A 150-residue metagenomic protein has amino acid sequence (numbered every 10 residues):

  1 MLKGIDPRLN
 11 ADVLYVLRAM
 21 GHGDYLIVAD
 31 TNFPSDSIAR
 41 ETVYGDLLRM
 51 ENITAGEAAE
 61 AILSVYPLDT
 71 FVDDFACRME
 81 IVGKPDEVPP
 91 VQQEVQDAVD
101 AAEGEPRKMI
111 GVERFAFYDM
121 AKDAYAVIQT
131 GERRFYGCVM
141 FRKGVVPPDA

Functional and structural regions predicted by a protein language model:
M1-E51: Long, hydrophobic N-terminal alpha-helical segment
G4, R8-D12, G21, I53-E57 (+4 more regions): Conserved active-site and cofactor/substrate-binding residues in soluble primary-metabolism enzymes
G4, T70, V145-P147: Conserved phosphate- and dinucleotide-binding cores of soluble alpha/beta proteins, encompassing both enzyme active
V16, M20-G23, A61-D69, E94 (+2 more regions): Change "in soluble alpha/beta enzymes" to "in soluble alpha/beta proteins
E41-D73: A phosphate-binding glycine/aspartate-rich beta-alpha loop in the early core of alpha/beta enzymes
D46-M50, R78-E87: Short, glycine/charged-rich beta-strand-loop motifs at protein surfaces that mediate ligand recognition and catalysis
D69-C77, E105-G111: Flexible, glycine/charged-enriched surface loops at secondary-structure junctions
G83-A150: Glycine-rich, aromatic-bearing surface loops/beta-hairpins
